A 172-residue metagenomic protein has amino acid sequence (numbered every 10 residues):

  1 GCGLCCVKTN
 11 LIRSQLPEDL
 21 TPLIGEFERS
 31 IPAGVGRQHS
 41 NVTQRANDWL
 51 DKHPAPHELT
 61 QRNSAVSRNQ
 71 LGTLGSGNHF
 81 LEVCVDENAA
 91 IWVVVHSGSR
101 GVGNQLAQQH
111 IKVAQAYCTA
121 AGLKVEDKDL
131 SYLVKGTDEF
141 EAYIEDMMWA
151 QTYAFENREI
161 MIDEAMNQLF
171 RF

Functional and structural regions predicted by a protein language model:
C2-N88, Q105-F172: Glycine-rich, flexible loop motifs
A90-W92: Hydrophobic residues embedded in beta-strands of well-ordered beta-sheets
